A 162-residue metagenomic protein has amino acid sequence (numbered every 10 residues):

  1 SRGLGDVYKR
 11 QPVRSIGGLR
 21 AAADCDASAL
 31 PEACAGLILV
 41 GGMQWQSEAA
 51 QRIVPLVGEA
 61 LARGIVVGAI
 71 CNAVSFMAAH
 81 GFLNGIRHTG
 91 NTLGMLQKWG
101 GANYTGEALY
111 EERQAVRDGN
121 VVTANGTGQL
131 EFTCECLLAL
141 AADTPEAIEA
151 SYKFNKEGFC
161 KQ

Functional and structural regions predicted by a protein language model:
S1-Y8: Short, small-residue-biased leader/transition segments that mark boundaries at the very start of proteins
R10-I65: Flexible gly/pro-rich beta->alpha loop and the following alpha-helix that scaffold active-site loops
G42-W45, A73, T127: Short glycine-rich anion-binding loops that position phosphate/pyrophosphate groups of nucleotides and phosphorylated
L56-L83: Catalytic nucleophile loop
S75-R113: Short, glycine-/small-residue-rich phosphate/pyrophosphate-handling segment
R113-N125, C160: Phosphate-binding/catalytic loops
Q129-Q162: C-terminal and late-domain segments of enzyme folds
